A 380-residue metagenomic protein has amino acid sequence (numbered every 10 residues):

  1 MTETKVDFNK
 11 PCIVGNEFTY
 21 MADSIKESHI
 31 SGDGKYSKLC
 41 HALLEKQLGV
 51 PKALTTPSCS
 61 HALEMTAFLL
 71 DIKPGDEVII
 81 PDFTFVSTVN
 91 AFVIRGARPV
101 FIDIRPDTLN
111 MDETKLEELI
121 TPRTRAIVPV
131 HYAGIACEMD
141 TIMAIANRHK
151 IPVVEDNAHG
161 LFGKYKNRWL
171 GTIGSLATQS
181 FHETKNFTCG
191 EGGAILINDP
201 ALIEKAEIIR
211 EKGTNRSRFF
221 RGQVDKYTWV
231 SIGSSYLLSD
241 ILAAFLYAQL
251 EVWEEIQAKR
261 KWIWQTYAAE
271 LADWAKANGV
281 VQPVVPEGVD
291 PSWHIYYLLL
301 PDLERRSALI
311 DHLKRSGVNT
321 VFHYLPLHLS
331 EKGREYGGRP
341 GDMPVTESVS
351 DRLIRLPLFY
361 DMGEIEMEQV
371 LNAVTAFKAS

Functional and structural regions predicted by a protein language model:
M1-I30, T228-V230, P357: N-terminal "arm"/small-domain region of PLP-dependent enzymes with the aminotransferase-like
D33-E77, A91-R95, F101-D103, R168: Phosphate-binding glycine-rich loop
K35-A42, Q47-A53, T114, E118 (+6 more regions): PLP-dependent aminotransferase class I/II
L54, I79, V100, P152-V154 (+3 more regions): Structural detector of well-ordered beta-strand residues that form the stable sheet scaffold of enzyme domains
A62, T84, P357: Conserved SAM-binding loop
F68-N157, K164: PLP-dependent aminotransferase-like
E155-C189, R218-F220, D225-V230: Conserved active-site segment immediately N-terminal to the catalytic lysine that forms the internal aldimine
Q179-S180, G193-D199, Y247: Short beta-strand-to-turn element immediately C-terminal to the catalytic PLP-Schiff-base lysine in fold type I
